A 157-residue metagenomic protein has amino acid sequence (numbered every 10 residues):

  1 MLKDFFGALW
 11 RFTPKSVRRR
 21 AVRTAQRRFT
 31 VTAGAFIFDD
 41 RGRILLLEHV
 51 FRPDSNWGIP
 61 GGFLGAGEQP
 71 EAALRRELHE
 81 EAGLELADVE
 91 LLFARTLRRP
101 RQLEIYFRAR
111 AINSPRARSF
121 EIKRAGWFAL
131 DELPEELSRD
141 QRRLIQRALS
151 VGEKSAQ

Functional and structural regions predicted by a protein language model:
M1-G34: Acidic, metal-coordinating catalytic segment for phosphate/diphosphate chemistry, firing primarily on the Nudix
R28-T32, D39, R52-D54, I59 (+2 more regions): Short connector loops at helix/strand junctions that flank enzyme active sites, especially segments positioning acidic
G34, R43, R124: Conserved beta-strand and immediately adjacent loop positions that scaffold enzyme active sites
I37-F38, L46, A109, W127: Conserved hydrophobic "DFG−1" position in protein kinase catalytic cores
D39, R43-E80: Conserved Nudix-box catalytic region and its N-terminal flanking loop in Nudix hydrolases and closely related
L64-A87, F93-V151, A156: Unchanged
